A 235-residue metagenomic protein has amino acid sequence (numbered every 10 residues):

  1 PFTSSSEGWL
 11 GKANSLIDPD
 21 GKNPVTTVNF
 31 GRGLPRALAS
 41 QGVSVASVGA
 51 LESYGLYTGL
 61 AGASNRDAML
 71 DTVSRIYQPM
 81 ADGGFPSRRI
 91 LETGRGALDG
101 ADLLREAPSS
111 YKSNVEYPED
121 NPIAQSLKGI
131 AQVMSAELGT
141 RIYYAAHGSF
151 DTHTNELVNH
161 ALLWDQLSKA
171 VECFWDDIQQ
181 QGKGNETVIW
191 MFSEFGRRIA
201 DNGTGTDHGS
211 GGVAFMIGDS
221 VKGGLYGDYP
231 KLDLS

Functional and structural regions predicted by a protein language model:
P1-Q181, M216-I217, K222-S235: Feature for exported/extracytoplasmic and membrane-associated proteins, marking the mature portion
T140-I142, G184-E186, F192, G209-G212: Active-site lining segments that contact anionic ligands and/or coordinate catalytic metals
V171, I178-G203: Metal-dependent active-site segment of extracytoplasmic phospho-/sulfohydrolases and closely related
F195-G224: Histidine-centered active-site microenvironments of extracellular/periplasmic hydrolases and transferases
